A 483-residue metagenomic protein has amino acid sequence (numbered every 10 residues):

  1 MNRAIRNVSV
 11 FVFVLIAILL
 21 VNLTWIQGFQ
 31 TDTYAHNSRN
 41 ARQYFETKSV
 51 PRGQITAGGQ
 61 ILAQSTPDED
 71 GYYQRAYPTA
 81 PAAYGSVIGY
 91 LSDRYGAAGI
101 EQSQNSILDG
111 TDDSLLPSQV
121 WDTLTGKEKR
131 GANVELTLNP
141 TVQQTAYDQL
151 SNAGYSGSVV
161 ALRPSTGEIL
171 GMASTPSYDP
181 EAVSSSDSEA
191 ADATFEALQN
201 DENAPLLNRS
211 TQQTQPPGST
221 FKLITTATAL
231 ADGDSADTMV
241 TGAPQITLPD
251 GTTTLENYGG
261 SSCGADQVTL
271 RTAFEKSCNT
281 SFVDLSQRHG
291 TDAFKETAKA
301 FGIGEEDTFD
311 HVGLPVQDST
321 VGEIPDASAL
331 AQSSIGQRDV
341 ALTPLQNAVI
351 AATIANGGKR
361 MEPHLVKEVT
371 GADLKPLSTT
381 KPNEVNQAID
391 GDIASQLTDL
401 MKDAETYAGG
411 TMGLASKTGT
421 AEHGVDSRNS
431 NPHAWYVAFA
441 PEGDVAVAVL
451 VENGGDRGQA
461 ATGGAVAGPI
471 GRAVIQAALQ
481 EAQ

Functional and structural regions predicted by a protein language model:
M1-S158, A173-T214: Extracytoplasmic/periplasmic proteins that interact with beta-lactams or build/remodel peptidoglycan
R52-Q54, V159-V160, K367, M412: Generic short beta-strand
G157-V160, P244: A short glycine-rich, hydrophobically flanked beta-strand micro-motif that places a catalytic Asp/Glu for divalent metal
L170-S219, I224-N453, G463: Beta-lactam-recognizing serine transpeptidase/beta-lactamase-like catalytic domain environment
L377-K381, G468-Q483: Short, gly/Ser/Thr-rich active-site loops of penicillin-recognizing serine hydrolases
I389, G458-I470: Short alpha-helix boundary/capping segments
